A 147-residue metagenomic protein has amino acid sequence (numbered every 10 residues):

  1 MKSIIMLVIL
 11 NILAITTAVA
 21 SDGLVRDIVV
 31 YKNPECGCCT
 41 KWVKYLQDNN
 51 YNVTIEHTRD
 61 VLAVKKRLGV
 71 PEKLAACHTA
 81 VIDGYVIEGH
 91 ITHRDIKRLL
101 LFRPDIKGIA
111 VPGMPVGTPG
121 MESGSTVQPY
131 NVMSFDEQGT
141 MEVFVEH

Functional and structural regions predicted by a protein language model:
S3-I15: Bacterial N-terminal signal peptides
T17-V19: N-terminal polybasic phosphate/anion-binding patch
S21-N49: Local sequence-structure signature of Cys/Sec-based thiol-disulfide redox active-site neighborhoods
E35, R59, M114-V116: Short beta->alpha connector loops
C36, V61-L62, H93: Alpha-helix N-cap/helix-start and coil->helix boundary motif
K41-G84, E88-G89: N-terminal, post-signal-peptide region of Sec/Tat-exported proteins
R67, K73-H147: Thiol/selenol-based redox catalytic cores and closely related redox-interacting motifs
